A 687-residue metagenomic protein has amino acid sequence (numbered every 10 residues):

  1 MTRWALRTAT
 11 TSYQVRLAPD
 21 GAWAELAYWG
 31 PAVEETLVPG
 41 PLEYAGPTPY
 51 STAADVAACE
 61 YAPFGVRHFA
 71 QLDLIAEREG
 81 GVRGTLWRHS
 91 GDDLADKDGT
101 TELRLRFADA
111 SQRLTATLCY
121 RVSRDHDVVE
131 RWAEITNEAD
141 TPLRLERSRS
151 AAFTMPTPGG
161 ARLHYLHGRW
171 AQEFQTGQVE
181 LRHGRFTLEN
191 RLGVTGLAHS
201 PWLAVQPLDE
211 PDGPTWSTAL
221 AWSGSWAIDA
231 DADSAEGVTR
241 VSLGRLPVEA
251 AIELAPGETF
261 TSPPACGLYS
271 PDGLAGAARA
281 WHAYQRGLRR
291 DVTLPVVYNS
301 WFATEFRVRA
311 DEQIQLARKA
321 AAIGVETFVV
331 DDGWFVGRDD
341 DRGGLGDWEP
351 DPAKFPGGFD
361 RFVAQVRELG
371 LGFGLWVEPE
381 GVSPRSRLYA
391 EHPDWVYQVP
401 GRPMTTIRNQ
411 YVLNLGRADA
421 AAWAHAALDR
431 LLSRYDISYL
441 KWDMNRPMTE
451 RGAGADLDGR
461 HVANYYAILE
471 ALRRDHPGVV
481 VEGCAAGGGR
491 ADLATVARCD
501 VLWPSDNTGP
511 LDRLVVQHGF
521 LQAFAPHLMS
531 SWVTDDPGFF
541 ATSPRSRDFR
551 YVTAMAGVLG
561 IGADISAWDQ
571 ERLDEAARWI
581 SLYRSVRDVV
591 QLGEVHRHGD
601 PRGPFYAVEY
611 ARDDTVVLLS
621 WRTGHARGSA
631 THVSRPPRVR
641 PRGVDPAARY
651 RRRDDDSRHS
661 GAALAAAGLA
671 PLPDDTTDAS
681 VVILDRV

Functional and structural regions predicted by a protein language model:
M1-A5, A9, Y13, A24-D231 (+3 more regions): Polysaccharide-binding surfaces and accessory modules of carbohydrate-active proteins
T10, A133, G257, Y298 (+8 more regions): Conserved, mostly hydrophobic/aromatic
T10, D600-P646: Carbohydrate-binding surface patches
A53-D55, P63-L86, P207, P211-W226 (+5 more regions): Glycine-rich, aromatic-flanked loop segments that form ligand/cofactor-binding clefts across common enzyme folds
G84, I252-S270, A679-L684: Short Pro-Gly-centered flexible turn/kink motifs
T293-A426, Y439: Aromatic-lined carbohydrate-binding/catalytic grooves of carbohydrate-active enzymes
P356-G358, A390-H392, V396-D548, V558 (+1 more regions): Active-site neighborhood of glycoside hydrolase catalytic domains
N414, G624-V687: C-terminal beta-sandwich/jelly-roll accessory domains of carbohydrate-active enzymes
